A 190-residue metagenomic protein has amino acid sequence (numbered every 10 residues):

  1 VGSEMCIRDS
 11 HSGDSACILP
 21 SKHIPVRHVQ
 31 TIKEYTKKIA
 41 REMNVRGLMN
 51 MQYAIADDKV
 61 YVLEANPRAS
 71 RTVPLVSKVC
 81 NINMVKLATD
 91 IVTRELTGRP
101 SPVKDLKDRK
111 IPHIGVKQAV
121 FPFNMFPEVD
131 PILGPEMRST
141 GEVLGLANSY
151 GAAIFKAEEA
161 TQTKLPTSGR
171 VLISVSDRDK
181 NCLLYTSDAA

Functional and structural regions predicted by a protein language model:
S3-E4, R8-L183: ATP-dependent carboxylate activation and anion-phosphoryl transfer catalytic cores that bind Mg-ATP to form
D188-A190: A short, hydrophobic C-terminal helix/tail in secreted or cell-surface proteins
